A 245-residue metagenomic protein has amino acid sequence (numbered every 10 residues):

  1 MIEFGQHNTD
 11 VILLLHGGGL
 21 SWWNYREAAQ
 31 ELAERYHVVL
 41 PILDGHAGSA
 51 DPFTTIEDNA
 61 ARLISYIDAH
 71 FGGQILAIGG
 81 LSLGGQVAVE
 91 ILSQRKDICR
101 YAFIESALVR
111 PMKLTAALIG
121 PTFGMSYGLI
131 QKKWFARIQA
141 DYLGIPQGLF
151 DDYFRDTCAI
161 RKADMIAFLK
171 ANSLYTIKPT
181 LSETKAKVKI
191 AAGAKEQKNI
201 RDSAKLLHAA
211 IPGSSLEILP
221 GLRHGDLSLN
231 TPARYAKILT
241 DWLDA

Functional and structural regions predicted by a protein language model:
F4-G48: Conserved HGGG/HGGXW glycine-rich cap/lid loop of the alpha/beta-hydrolase fold
V39-G79: Active-site loop/oxyanion-hole signature of alpha/beta-hydrolase fold enzymes
G80-G84, A88: Gly/Ala-rich beta-loop-alpha elbow adjacent to hydrolase catalytic centers
V89, S93-Q94, C99-L129: Flexible "cap/lid" loop of the alpha/beta hydrolase fold
K113-T115, L129-S182: Conserved alpha/beta-hydrolase catalytic His-Asp/Glu region
T184, I190-A192: Short beta-strand/loop motif that positions the catalytic acidic residue of the alpha/beta-hydrolase fold
Q197-S203: Conserved alpha/beta-hydrolase "acid-adjacent" motif
L222-P232: Catalytic histidine-centered segment of alpha/beta-hydrolase-like enzymes
